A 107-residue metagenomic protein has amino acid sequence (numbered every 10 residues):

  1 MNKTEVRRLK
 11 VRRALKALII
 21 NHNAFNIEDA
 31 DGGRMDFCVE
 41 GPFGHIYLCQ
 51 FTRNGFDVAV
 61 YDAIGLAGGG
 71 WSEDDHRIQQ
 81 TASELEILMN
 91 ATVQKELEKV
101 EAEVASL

Functional and structural regions predicted by a protein language model:
M1-G41, G69-H76, V100-L107: Negatively charged, low-complexity tracts enriched in Asp/Glu with abundant Ser/Thr
R7, R13-K16, I46, I64 (+3 more regions): Intrinsic-disorder/low-complexity peptide segments enriched for small residues
F43-I87: Intrinsically disordered, low-complexity regulatory segments enriched in Ser/Thr/Pro and charged residues
D75-L107: Amphipathic alpha-helical binding modules
